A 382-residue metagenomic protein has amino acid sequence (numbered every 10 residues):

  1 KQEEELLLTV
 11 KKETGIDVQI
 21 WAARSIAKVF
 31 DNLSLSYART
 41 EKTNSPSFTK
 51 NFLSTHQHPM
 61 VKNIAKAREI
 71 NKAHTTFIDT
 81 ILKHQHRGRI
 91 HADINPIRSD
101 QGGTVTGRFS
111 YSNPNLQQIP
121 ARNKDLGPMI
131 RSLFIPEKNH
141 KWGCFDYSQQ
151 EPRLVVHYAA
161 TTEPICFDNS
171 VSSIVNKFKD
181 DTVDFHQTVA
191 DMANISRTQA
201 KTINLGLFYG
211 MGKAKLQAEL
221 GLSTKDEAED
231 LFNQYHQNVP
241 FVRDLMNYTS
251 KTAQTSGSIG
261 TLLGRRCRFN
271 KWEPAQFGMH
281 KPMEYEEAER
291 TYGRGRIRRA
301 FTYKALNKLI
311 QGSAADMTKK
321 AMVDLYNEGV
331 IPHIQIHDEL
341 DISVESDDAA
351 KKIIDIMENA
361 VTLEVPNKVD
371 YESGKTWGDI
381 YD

Functional and structural regions predicted by a protein language model:
K1-L126, I135, N139-K141, S148-E151 (+5 more regions): Conserved "right-hand" nucleotidyltransferase catalytic core of DNA-directed polymerases
S36, V189-I331, Y371-D382: Conserved catalytic core of nucleic-acid polymerases
F145, K177-D180, I310: Conserved, non-catalytic sequence blocks in retroelement Pol enzymes and Pol-derived host proteins
E151-M192, P274-G295: Metal-dependent catalytic core segments for phosphate chemistry
S223, E345-A349: Helix N-cap motif at beta-to-alpha junctions
V239, D355-V365: A common structural junction motif
R299, K352, I356-M357: Catalytic phosphate/metal-binding cores of nucleic-acid and nucleotide-processing enzymes, i.e., regions that mediate
D338-S343: A generic structural motif
